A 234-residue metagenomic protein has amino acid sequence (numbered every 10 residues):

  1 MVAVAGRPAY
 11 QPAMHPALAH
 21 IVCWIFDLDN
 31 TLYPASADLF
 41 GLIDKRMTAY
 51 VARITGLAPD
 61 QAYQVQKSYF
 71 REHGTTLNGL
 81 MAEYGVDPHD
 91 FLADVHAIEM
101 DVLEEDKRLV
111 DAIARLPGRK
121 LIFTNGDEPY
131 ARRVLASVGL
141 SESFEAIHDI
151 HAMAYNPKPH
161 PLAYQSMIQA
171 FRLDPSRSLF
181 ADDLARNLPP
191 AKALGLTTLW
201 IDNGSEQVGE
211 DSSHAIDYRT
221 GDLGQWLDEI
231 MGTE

Functional and structural regions predicted by a protein language model:
M1-A3, D38, M100, E104 (+2 more regions): Short, surface-exposed alpha-helical recognition segments that flank or form part of ligand/macromolecule-binding
V2-V22, A114, D127-E128, R132-E234: Asp-based, Mg2+/Mn2+-dependent phosphohydrolase catalytic module
A17-F26, T31-V110, G118, P129: N-terminal helical cap/lid subdomain that shapes the substrate entry/recognition surface in HAD-like hydrolases
N30, I122-N125, D182: Conserved residues at beta->alpha junctions
P34, I122-T124, W200: Hydrophobic residues in well-ordered beta-strands that form the structural core
A37, Q66-K67, L121, M153-A154 (+1 more regions): A generic secondary-structure micro-motif detector that highlights 1-2 residue hydrophobic/ambivalent hotspots embedded
